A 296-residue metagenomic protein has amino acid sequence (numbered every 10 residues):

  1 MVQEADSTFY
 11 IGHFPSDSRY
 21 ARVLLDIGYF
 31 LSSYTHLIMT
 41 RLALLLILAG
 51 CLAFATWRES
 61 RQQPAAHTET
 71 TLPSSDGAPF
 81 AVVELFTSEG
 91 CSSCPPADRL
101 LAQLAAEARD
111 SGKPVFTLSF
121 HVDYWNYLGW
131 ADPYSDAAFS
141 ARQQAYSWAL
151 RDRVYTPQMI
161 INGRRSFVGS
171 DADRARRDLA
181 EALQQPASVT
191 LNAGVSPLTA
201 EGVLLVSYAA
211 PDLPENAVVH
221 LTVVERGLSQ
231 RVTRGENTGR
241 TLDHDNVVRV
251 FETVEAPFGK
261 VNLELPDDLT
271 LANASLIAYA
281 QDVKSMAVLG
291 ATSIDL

Functional and structural regions predicted by a protein language model:
M1-I38: N-terminal amphipathic/basic-hydrophobic helices that include classical n-h-c signal peptides and signal-anchor
L24-T71: N-terminal targeting signals for export/organelle localization
A78-C91: Short active-site neighborhood of thiol/selenol oxidoreductases, capturing the structured segment around
V82-L85, F116-S119, Q158-I160: Structural recognition of the beta-strand scaffold that forms the well-ordered cores of secreted hydrolase catalytic
S88-S92, V122-Y127, R165-V168: Solvent-exposed loop/turn segments at secondary-structure junctions within structured extracellular/periplasmic domains
P95-R109: Typically the conserved alpha-helix immediately C-terminal to a functionally engaged Cys/Sec in thioredoxin-like
G112-S140: Thiol-based oxidoreductase modules, predominantly thioredoxin-like and allied folds used for disulfide exchange
A131-T156, R164-L296: Short, conserved sequence motifs used for protein processing/export or organelle targeting and for catalysis
